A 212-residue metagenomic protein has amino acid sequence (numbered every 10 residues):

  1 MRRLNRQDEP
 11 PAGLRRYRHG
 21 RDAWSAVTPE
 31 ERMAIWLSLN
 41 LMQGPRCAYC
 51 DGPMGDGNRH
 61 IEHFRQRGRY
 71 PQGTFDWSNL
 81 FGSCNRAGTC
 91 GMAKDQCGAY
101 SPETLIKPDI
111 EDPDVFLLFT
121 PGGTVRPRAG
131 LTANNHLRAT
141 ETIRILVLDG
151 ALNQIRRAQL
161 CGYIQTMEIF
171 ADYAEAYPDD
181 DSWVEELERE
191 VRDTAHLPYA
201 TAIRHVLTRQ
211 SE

Functional and structural regions predicted by a protein language model:
R2-R46, Y70-F75: Short, charged surface segments at domain edges that flank catalytic/cofactor-binding sites
L41, T74-S78, E111, A133: Alpha-helix initiation and capping sites
P45, G57, G122-T124: Beta-strand-connecting loop/turn residues
P45, N79-L80, D114: Short, surface-exposed beta-edge/turn micro-motifs
Y49-M92, G98-Y100: Histidine-centered nuclease catalytic patch
G91-I169: Conserved, surface-exposed functional patches that form binding/active-site neighborhoods
A133-E212: C-terminal, charged low-complexity interaction regions
